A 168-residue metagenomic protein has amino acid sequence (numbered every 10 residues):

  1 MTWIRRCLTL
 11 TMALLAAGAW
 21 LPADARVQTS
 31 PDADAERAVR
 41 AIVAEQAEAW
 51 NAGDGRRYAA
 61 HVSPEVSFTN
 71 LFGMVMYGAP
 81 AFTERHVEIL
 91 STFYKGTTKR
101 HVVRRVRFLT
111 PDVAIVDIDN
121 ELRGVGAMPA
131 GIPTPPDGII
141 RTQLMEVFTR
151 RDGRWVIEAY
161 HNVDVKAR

Functional and structural regions predicted by a protein language model:
M1-T11: Bacterial N-terminal signal peptides that target proteins for export
T9-A19: Bacterial N-terminal signal peptides
G18-L21, R57: Short, compositionally biased low-complexity segments
R26-A44, E48-A60, S67-R168: A beta-strand edge to alpha-helix "cap/lid" segment located at domain peripheries
